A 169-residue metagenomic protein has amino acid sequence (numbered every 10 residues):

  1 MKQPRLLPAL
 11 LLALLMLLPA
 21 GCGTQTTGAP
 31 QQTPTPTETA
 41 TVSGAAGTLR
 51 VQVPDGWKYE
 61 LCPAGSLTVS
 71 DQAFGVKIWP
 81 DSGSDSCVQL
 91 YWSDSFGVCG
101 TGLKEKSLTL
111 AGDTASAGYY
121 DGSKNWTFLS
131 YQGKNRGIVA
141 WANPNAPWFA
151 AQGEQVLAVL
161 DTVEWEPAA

Functional and structural regions predicted by a protein language model:
M1-L10: Bacterial N-terminal signal peptides that target proteins for export
L10-M16: Hydrophobic helical h-region of N-terminal Sec-dependent signal peptides in bacterial secretory/periplasmic proteins
L18-G21: C-terminal motif of bacterial Sec signal peptides marking the signal peptidase cleavage site
G23-Q25: Bacterial signal peptide processing site
G28-L49: N-terminal low-complexity, Pro/Thr/Ser-rich intrinsically disordered segments that act as propeptides or flexible
T35-T41, Q72-V76, T109-G118: Short, hydrophobic/aromatic-rich segments at coil-to-beta transitions
S43-G97, Y120-L129: Secretory pathway targeting signatures of secreted, lumenal, and periplasmic proteins
S95-A151, L157, A168-A169: Signature of long, low-cysteine stretches enriched in small and polar/charged residues
